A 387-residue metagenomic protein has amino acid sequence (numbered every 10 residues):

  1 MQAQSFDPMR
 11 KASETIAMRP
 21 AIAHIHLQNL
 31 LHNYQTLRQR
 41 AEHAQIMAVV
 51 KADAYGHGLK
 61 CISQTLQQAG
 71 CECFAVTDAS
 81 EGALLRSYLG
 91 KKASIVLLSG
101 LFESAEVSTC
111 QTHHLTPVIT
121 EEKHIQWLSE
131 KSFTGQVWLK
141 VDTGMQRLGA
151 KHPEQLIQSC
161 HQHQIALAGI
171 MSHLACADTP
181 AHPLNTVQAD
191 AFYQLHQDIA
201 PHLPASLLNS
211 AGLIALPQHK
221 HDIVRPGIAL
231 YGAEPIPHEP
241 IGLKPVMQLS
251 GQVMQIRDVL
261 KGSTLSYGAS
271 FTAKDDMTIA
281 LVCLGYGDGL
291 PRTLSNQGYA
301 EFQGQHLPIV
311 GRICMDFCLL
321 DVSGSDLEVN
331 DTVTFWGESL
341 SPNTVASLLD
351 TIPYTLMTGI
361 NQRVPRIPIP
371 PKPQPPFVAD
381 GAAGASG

Functional and structural regions predicted by a protein language model:
Q2-L27, L31, E81, L101 (+3 more regions): Active-site anion/phosphate-binding pocket segments in diverse small-molecule metabolic enzymes
A21-H24, L31-H32, Q39-D198, H202-P204 (+1 more regions): Active-site-proximal beta-alpha core segment in soluble small-molecule metabolic enzymes
